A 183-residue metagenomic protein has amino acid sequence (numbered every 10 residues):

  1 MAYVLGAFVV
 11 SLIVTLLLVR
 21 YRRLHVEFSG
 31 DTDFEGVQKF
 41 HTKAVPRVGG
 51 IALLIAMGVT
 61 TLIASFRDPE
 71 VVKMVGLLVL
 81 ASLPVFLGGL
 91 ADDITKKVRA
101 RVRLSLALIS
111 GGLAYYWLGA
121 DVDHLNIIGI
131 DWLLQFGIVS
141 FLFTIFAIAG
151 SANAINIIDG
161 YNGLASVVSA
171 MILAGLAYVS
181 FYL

Functional and structural regions predicted by a protein language model:
M1-L183: "…together with the soluble PPM/PP2C metallo-phosphatase catalytic core" -> "…together with the soluble PPM/PP2C
